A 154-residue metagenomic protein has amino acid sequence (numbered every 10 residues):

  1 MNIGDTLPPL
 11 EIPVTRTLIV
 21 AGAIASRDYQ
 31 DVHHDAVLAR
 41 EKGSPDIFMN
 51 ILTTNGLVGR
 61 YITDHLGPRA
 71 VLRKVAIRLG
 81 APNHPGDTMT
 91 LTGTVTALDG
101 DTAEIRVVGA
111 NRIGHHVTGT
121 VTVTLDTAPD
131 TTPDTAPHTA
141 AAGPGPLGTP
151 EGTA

Functional and structural regions predicted by a protein language model:
M1-L7, N83-A154: HotDog/MaoC-like acyl-thioester-processing domains
M1-R69, G143-A154: Hot-dog-fold acyl-thioester-processing enzymes
P8-L10, L18, V71-V75, M89 (+1 more regions): A generic structural signal for short beta-strands and their flanking turns/coil linkers
V14, L79, V123-L125: Hydrophobic residues in beta-strands and at strand termini
D31-H33, S44, V71-R73, R78-L79 (+3 more regions): Short, intrinsically disordered/low-complexity patches at protein termini and at juxtamembrane boundaries
I62-L91: Mid-chain, well-packed structural core segment of small domains
